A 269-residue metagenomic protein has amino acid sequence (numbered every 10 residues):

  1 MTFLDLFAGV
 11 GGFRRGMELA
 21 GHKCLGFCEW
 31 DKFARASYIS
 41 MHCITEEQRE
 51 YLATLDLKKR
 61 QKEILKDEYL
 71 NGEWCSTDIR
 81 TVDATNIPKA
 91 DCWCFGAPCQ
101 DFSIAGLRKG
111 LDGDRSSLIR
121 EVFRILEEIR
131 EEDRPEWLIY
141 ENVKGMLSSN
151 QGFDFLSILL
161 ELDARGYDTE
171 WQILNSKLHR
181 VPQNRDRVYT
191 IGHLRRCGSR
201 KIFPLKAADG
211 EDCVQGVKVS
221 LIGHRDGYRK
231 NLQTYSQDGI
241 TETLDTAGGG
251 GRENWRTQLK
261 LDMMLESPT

Functional and structural regions predicted by a protein language model:
M1-Q61: Conserved S-adenosyl-L-methionine
L4, D91-C94: N-terminal Rossmann-like NAD(P) cofactor-binding module of classical short-chain dehydrogenase/reductase
L6, W30, I79, N142-V143: Generic detector of well-ordered alpha-helical packing
G9, W93-G96: Conserved S/T- and glycine-rich ATP-binding loop of Class I adenylate-forming
K23-G26, E73-W74, D168-E170: Conserved beta-strand segments of alpha/beta enzyme cores
D31, Y51, E73-D83, I173-K177: Conserved acidic residues
H42, V82-C92, C99-T269: Class I S-adenosyl-L-methionine
R49-I79: A conserved beta-strand->alpha-helix junction
